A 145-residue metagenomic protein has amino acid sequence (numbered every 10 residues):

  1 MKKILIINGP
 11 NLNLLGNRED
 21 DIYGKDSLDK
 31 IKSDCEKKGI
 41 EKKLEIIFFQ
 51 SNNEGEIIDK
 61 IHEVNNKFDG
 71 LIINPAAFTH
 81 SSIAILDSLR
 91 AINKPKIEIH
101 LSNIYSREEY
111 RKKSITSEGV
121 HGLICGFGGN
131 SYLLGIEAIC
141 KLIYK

Functional and structural regions predicted by a protein language model:
M1-L5: Extreme N-terminal starter segment of soluble prokaryotic enzymes
P10-L12, A76-T79, S102-I104: Short glycine-rich anion-binding loops that position phosphate/pyrophosphate groups of nucleotides and phosphorylated
L15-D29: Glycine- and acidic-residue-enriched helix-capping/strand-helix junction motifs
E45-G55: Short beta->alpha junction loops
I47-F48, I97, S106-K145: Short, glycine-/small-residue-rich phosphate/pyrophosphate-handling segment
E56-K60: Short acidic active-site motifs
E63, S82-N93: Short Gly/Thr/Asp-enriched flexible loops that form oxyanion-binding sites at enzyme active sites
V64-L71: Short acidic/histidine-rich motifs immediately flanking catalytic phosphotransfer sites in two-component signaling
